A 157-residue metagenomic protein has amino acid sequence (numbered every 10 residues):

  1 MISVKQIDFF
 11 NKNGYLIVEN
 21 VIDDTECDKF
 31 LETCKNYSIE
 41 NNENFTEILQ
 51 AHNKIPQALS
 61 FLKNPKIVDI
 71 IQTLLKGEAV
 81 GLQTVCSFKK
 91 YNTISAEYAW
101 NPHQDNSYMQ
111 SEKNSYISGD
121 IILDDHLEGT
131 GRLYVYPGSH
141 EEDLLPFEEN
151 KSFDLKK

Functional and structural regions predicted by a protein language model:
M1-S111: Non-heme Fe(II)-dependent double-stranded beta-helix
Y15-I17, S118-I122, V135: Conserved hydrophobic/aromatic beta-strand scaffold that supports enzyme active sites
T73-E78, D120-I122, H126, E142: Mid-sequence acidic-hydrophobic segments that form the walls of catalytic/ligand-binding cavities or oligomerization
E97, Y116, G131: Conserved catalytic motifs of the protein kinase core domain
W100-N106, I121, N150-K156: Active-site glycine-rich loop that binds ribose-phosphate moieties when present
Q110-E128: Short, conserved beta-strand element in jelly-roll/cupin
H126-K157: Double-stranded beta-helix
